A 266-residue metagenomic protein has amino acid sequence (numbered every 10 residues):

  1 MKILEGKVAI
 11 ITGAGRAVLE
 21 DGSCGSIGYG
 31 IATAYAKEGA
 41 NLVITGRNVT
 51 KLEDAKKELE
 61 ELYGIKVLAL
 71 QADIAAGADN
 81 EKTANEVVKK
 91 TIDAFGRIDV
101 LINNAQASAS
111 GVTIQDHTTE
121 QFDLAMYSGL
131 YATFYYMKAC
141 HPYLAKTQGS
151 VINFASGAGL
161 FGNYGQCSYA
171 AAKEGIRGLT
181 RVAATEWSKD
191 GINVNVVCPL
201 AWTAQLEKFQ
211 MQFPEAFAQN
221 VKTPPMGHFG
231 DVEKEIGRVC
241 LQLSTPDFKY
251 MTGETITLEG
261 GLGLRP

Functional and structural regions predicted by a protein language model:
I3-L42: Canonical Rossmann dinucleotide-binding motif of NAD(H)/NADP(H)-dependent dehydrogenases/reductases, specifically
E20, G111, F161, K222-T223 (+2 more regions): Short C-terminal tail/terminal secondary-structure segment of NAD(P)H-dependent dehydrogenase/reductase domains
D73-A75, P214-K234: Catalytic Tyr-x(3-8)-Lys segment
V112-I114, T118-D123, F217-N220: Substrate-binding pocket helix/loop in short-chain dehydrogenase/reductase
M137, A172, T180: Active-site helix of classical SDR
S156: Residue(s) in the substrate-gating loop at a strand-loop-helix junction that position the organic substrate next
S188, N193, M251-G253: Short, small/polar-rich loop/turn modules that mediate ligand/substrate recognition or access, typified
